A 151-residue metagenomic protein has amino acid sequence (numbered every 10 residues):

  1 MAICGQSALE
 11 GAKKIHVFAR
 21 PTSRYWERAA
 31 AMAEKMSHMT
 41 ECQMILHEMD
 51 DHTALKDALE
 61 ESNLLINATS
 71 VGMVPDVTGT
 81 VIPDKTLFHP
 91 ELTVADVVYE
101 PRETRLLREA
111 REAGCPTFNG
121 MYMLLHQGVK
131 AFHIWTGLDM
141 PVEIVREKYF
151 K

Functional and structural regions predicted by a protein language model:
M1-A8: Glycine-rich adenosine-cofactor-binding loop
A8-I15, E112-P116: Conserved S-adenosyl-L-methionine
A12-T40: NAD(P)-binding Rossmann-fold cofactor-contacting core
E34, H38-E41, L64, V71 (+2 more regions): Generic secondary-structure signature for well-ordered alpha-helical cores
E41-D51, V142-K151: Short, basic, helix/turn surface patches
C42-T117: Rossmann-like adenosine-cofactor binding region
T93, V97-K151: Adenosine-phosphate binding glycine-rich loop
